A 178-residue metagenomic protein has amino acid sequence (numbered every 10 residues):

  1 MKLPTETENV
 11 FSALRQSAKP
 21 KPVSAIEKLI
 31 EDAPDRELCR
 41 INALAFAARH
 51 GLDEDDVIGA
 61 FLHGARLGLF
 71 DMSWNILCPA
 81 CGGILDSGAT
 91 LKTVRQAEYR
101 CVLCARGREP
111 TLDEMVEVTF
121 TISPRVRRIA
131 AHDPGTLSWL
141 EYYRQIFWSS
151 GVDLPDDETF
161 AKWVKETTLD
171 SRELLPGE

Functional and structural regions predicted by a protein language model:
M1-L69: N-terminal alpha-helical interaction blocks
D32-D35, D53-D56, D71, D86 (+4 more regions): Acidic-enriched, low-complexity/disordered segments with a strong bias for Aspartate over Glutamate
L38-A43, L52-H63, I76, G88-Q96 (+2 more regions): Short, charged low-complexity intrinsically disordered segments located at boundaries of structured domains
R66-G135: Cys/His-rich short segments
R108-E178: Long, charge-rich boundary regions
